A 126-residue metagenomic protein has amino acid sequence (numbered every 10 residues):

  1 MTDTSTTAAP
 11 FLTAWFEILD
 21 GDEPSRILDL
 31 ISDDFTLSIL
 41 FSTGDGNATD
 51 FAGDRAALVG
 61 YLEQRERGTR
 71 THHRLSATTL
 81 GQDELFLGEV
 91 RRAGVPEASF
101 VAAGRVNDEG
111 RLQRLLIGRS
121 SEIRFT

Functional and structural regions predicted by a protein language model:
M1-D29, D33, R124-T126: Short, low-complexity N-terminal intrinsically disordered segments enriched in polar/charged residues
D3, V59-T126: A beta-strand edge to alpha-helix "cap/lid" segment located at domain peripheries
T7-A8, S38, E84: General secondary-structure edge motif
A14-E17, A48, A102: Short, flexible active-site loop motifs that bind/organize anionic cofactors or intermediates
E17-I18, S42-D45, R91: Short histidine/acidic/glycine/proline-rich micro-motifs that form metal- and phosphate-coordinating active-site loops
S25, S32-T79: A solvent-exposed, acidic/Ser-Thr-rich amphipathic alpha-helical stretch
